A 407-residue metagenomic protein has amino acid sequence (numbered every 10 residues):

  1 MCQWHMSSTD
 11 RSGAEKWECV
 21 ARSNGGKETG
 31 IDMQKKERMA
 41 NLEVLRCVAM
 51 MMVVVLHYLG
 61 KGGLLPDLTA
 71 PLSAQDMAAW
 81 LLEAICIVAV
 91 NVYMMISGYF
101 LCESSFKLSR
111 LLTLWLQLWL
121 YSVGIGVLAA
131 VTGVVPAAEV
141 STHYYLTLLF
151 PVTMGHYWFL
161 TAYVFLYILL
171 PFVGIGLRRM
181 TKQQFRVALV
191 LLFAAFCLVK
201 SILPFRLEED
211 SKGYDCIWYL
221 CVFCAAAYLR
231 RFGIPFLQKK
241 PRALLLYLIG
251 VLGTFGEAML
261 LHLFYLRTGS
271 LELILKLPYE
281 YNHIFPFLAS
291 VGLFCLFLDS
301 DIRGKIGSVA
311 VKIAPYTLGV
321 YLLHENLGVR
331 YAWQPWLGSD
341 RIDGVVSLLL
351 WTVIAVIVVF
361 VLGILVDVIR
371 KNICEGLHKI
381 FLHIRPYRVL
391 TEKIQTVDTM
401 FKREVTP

Functional and structural regions predicted by a protein language model:
A49, D76-V92, L101-Y157, T161-L166 (+3 more regions): Transmembrane alpha-helical segments and their boundary/interface "anchor" motifs in multi-pass integral membrane
M51-Y58, Y121-L128, V190-P204, L248-L263 (+1 more regions): Aromatic-anchored segments of alpha-helical transmembrane domains
M77-V90, T147-A162, I202-V222, F255-V291 (+1 more regions): Interfacial loop-to-helix transition and helix-capping segments at the boundaries of transmembrane helices
Y99-F106, F172-M180, A225-F236, C295-R303 (+1 more regions): Structural signal for the C-terminal ends of transmembrane alpha-helices and the immediately following loop
V127, M259, L263-E375: Alpha-helical transmembrane segments of multi-pass integral membrane proteins
Y167-F193, Y228-L246: Solvent-exposed interhelical
A188-I234: Loop-centered beta-sheet repeat module
W336-G338, G344, R370-T406: Membrane-proximal cytoplasmic C-terminal regulatory module of class A 7TM GPCRs
